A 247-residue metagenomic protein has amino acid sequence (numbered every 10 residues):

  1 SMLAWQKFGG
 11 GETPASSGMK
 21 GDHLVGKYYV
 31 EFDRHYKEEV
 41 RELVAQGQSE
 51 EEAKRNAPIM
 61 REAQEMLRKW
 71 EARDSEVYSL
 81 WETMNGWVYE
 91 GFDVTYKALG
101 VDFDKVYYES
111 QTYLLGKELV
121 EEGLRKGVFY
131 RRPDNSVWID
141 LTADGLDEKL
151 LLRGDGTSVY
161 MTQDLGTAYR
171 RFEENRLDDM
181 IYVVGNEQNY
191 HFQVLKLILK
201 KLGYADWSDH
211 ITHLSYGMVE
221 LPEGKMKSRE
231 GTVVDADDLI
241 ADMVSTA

Functional and structural regions predicted by a protein language model:
S1-A247: NTP-dependent nucleotidyl-transfer catalytic core
